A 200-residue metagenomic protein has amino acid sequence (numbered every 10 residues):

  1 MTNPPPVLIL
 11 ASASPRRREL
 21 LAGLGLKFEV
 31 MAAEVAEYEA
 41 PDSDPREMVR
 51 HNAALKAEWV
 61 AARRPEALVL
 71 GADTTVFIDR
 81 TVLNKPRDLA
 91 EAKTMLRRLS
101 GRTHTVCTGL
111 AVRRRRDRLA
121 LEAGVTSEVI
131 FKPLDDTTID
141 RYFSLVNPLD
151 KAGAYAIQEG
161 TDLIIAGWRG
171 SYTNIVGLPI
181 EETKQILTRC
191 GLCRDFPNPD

Functional and structural regions predicted by a protein language model:
T2-I9, S43-D200: Anionic-ligand binding patches
N3-L26: N-terminal beta1-alpha1 ligand-phosphate binding loop
A13, A33, R115: Cofactor-binding loop segments of dinucleotide-utilizing enzymes, especially the Rossmann-like FAD- and NAD(P)+-binding
E19-G23, A40-P41, A62-R63: Short loop/helix-cap segments at secondary-structure boundaries that form the rim of catalytic
G25-D42, A120-T126: Short glycine-rich, Thr/Ser-proximal phosphate-binding strand/loop in the N-terminal lobe of ATP-dependent enzymes
